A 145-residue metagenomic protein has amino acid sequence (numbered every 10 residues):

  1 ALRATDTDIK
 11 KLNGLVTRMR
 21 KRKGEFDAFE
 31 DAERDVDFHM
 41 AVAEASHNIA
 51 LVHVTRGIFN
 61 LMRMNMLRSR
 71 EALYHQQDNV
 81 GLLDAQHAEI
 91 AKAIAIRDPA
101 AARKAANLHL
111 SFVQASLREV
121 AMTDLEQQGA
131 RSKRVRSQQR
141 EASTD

Functional and structural regions predicted by a protein language model:
A1-G14: Amphipathic alpha-helical dimerization/coiled-coil segments that flank or bridge DNA-binding/regulatory modules
A1-L2, H47-N60: Conserved segment of winged-helix/HTH DNA-binding domains
T7-K10, F29-E30, I49-H53, A100-K104: Short, solvent-exposed positions on alpha-helices
N13-V16, R20, E33-R34, H39 (+1 more regions): C-terminal all-alpha effector/ligand-binding and dimerization domain of prokaryotic HTH-type transcriptional repressors
R20-F26: Cytochrome P450 catalytic-domain "roof"
S46-H47, I90: Ligand-binding loop in jelly-roll beta-barrel domains
